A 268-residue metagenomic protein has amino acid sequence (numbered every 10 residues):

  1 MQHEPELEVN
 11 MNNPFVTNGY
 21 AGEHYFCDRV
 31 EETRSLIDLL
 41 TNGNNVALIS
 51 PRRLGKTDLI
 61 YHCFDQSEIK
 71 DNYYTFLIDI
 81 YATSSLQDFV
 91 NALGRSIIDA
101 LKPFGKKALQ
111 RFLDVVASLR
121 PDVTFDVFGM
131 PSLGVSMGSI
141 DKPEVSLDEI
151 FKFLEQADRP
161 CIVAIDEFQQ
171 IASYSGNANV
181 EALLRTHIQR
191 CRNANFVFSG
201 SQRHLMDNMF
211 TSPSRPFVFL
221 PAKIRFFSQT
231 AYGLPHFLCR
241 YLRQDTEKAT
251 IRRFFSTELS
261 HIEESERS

Functional and structural regions predicted by a protein language model:
M1-V46, P51: A short, basic N-terminal segment
R29, T57, S268: Short, conserved phosphate/pyrophosphate- and ester-handling motifs at nucleotide-, phospho-/glycolipid
G43, Y81-S85, Q170, S201-L205 (+1 more regions): Conserved nucleotide-binding/hydrolysis micro-motifs of P-loop NTPases
S50-L54, D58-I162: P-loop NTPase nucleotide-binding core
G134-Q202, T211-P213: Conserved Walker B catalytic segment
R203-P221: Short regulatory helix/loop adjacent to the ATP-binding pocket of P-loop NTPases
R225-T257: Conserved small helical "lid"/interfacial subdomain of P-loop NTPases
F255-S268: A short helix-loop-helix "switch/interaction" segment in the helical subdomain of ASCE P-loop NTPases
